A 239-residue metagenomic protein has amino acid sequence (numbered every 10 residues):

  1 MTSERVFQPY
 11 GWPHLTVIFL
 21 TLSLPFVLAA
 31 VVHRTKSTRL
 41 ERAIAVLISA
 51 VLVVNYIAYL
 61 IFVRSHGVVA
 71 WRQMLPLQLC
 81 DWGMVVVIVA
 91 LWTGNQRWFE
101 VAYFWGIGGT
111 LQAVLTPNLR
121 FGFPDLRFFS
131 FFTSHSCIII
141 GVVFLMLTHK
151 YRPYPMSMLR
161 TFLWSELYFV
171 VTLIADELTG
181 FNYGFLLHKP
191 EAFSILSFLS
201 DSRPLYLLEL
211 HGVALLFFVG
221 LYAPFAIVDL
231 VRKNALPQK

Functional and structural regions predicted by a protein language model:
E4-L22, T161-L167, T179-F218: Membrane-interface transmembrane-helix boundary segments in multi-pass integral membrane proteins
H14-L20, G67-C80, E100-Y103: Structural signature of hydrophobic alpha-helical transmembrane segments
V17-A29, D81-W92, S136-T148, E209-F225: Hydrophobic cores of alpha-helical transmembrane segments in multi-pass inner/ER membrane proteins, independent
V32-I44, W92-W98, H149-M158: Membrane-interface helix-boundary motifs at transmembrane edges
R42-L47, M74-Q78, F99-I107, F131: Cytoplasmic-side transmembrane-helix entry/capping segments in multi-pass membrane proteins
V51-I61, G106-N118, S165-A175: Aromatic-anchored segments of alpha-helical transmembrane domains
R64-W71, W92-R97, P117-F129: Membrane-interface helix caps and helix-loop-helix hairpins in membrane proteins
L115-Y168: A contiguous pocket-lining binding segment that forms or flanks enzyme active sites
